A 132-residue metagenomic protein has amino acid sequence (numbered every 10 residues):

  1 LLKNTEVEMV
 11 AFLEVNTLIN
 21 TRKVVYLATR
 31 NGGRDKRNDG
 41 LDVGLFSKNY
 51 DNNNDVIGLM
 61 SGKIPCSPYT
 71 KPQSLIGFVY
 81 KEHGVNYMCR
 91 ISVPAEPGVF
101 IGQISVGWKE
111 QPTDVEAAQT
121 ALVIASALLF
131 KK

Functional and structural regions predicted by a protein language model:
L1, N49-N53, A118-A125: Well-ordered, non-membrane alpha-helical segments in soluble/globular domains
L1-R37, I124-S126, K131-K132: Intrinsically disordered, low-complexity terminal regulatory regions
E6-E8, E82-G84, F100: Short loop/turn motifs at secondary-structure junctions
N16-T17, Y69-K71, E96, G107-Q111: Short, flexible beta-strand-to-coil junctions
A28-H83: Regulatory sensory and allosteric helical modules in signal-transduction proteins and certain transcription factors
N86-A95: A short, aliphatic-rich beta-strand micro-motif
F100-K132: Juxtadomain coupling helices with adjacent low-complexity linkers
